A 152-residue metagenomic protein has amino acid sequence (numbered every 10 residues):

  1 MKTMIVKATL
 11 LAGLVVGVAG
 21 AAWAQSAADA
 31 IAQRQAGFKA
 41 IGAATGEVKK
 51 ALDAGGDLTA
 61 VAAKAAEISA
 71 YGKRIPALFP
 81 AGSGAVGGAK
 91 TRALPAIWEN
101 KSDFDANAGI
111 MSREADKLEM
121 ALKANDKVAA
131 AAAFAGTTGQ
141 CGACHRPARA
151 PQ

Functional and structural regions predicted by a protein language model:
M1-L10: Bacterial N-terminal signal peptides that target proteins for export
T9-G17: Bacterial N-terminal signal peptides
V18, A135-T138: Processing junctions and N-termini across compartments
V18-A24: Sec/Tat signal peptide C-region and signal peptidase I cleavage site
A27-G136: Extracytoplasmic c-type cytochrome modules immediately beyond a signal peptide or single-pass transmembrane anchor
T137-R149: The canonical Cys-X-X-Cys-His
Q152: Short Cys/His-rich "knuckle" micro-motifs
